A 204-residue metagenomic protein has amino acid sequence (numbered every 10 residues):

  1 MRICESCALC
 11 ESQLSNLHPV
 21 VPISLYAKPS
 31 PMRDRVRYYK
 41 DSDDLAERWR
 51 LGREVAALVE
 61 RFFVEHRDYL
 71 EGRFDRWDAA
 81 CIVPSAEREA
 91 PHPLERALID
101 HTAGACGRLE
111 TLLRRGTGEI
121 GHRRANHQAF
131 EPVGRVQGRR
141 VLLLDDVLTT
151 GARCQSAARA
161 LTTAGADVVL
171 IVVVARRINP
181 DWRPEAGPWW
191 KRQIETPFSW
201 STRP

Functional and structural regions predicted by a protein language model:
R2-A79, R88, G104-R140, R177-N179 (+2 more regions): Active-site-facing substrate-recognition patch
A79, L142, V169-V172: A structural signal for isolated positions on well-ordered beta-strands in alpha/beta enzyme cores
I82-P84, V141-L144: A short, structure-level motif marking secondary-structure boundaries and short turns
V83-P91: Glycine-rich phosphate-binding loops at beta-strand->alpha-helix junctions
A90-E95, R153, P184: Residues at alpha-helix caps and immediate loop-helix transition turns in enzyme cores, especially N- and C-cap
P93-L109: Glycine-rich phosphate-binding loop and adjoining helix at the ATP-binding site of ATP-dependent phosphoryl-transfer
L143-A157, L161: A phosphate-binding catalytic loop at a beta-strand-loop-alpha-helix junction that coordinates phosphoryl groups
Q155-P204: PRPP-dependent phosphoribosyltransferase catalytic core
